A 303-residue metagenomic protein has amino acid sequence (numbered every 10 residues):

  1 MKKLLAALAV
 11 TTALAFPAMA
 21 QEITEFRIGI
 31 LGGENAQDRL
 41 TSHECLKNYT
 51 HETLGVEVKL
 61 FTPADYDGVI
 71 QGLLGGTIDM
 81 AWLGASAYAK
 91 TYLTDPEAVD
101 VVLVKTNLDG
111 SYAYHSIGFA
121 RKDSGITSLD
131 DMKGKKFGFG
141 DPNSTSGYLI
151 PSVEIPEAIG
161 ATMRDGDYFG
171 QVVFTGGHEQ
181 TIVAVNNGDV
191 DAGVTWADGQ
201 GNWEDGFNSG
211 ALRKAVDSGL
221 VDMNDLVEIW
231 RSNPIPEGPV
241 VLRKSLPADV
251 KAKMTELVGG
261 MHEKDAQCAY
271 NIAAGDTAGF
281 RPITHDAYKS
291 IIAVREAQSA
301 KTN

Functional and structural regions predicted by a protein language model:
A6-L14: Hydrophobic helical h-region of N-terminal Sec-dependent signal peptides in bacterial secretory/periplasmic proteins
L14-A20: Sec/Tat signal peptide C-region and signal peptidase I cleavage site
Q21-I30, E34-C45, H51, A211 (+1 more regions): An extracytoplasmic/periplasmic, membrane-proximal ligand-sensing/linker region
E22-G125: Short, glycine-/small- and polar/acidic-enriched structural segments that line small-molecule recognition paths
R27-L31, V101-I117, G210-L246, A252-K253 (+2 more regions): Periplasmic-binding protein-like
L74-L83, E97-A98, K136-F137, N186-G199: Alpha-to-beta junction loops
V104-A161: A conserved helix-loop-strand patch within extracytoplasmic ligand-binding domains of the periplasmic binding
P142-P247: Pocket-lining segment of extracytoplasmic ligand-binding domains
